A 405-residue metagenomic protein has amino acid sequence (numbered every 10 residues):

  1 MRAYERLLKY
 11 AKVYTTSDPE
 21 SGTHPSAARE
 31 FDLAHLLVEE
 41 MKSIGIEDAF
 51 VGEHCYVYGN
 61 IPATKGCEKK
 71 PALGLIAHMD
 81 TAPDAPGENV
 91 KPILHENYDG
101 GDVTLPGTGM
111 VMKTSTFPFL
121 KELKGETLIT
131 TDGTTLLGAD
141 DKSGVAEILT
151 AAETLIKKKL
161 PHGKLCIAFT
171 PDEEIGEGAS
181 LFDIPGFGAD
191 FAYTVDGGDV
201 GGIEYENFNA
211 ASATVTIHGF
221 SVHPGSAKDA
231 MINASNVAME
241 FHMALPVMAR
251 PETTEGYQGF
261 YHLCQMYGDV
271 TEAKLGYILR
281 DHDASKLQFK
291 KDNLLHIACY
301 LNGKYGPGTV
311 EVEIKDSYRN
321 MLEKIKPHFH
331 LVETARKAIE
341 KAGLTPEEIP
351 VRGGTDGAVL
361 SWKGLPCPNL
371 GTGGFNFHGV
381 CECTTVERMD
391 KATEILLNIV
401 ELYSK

Functional and structural regions predicted by a protein language model:
R2-A28, I129-T130, Y318, H378-G379: N-terminal capping segment at the start of a domain
G22-K70, G74-I76, D80, K91: A non-catalytic alpha/beta surface segment that caps or lines the substrate-entry region of metallo-dependent hydrolase
A28, T135-A146, K228-N236, C383-D390: Short, conserved micro-motifs enriched in small and acidic residues
C67-P161, F169, A189: Active-site metal-coordination/substrate-binding segment of hydrolases, especially metallo-dependent peptidases
G74-H78, A168-T170, Y193-D196, T216 (+1 more regions): Short beta-strand segments
V111, F117-L120, E126-A139, D172-C299 (+2 more regions): Midchain, well-structured core segments that form catalytic/ion-binding scaffolds
E153-C166, V247-T254, K405: Phosphate-handling active-site elements
S235-K405: Metal-dependent amide/peptide-bond hydrolase catalytic core, centered on the "pita-bread" metallohydrolase fold
